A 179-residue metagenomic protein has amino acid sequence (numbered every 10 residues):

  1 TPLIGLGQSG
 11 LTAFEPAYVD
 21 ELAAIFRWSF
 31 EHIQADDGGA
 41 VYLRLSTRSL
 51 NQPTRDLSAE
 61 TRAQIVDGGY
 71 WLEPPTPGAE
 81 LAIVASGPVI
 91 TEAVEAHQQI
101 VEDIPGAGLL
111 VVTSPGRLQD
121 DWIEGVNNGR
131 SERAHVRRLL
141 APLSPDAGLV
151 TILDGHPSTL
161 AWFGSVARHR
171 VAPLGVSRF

Functional and structural regions predicted by a protein language model:
T1, L6, E21, I25 (+1 more regions): Thiamine diphosphate
T12-F14, A172: Structural signal for short hydrophobic segments within the conserved structured cores of catalytic domains across
F14-D20: Active-site nucleophile and cofactor-binding loops and adjacent substrate-binding regions of central metabolic enzymes
